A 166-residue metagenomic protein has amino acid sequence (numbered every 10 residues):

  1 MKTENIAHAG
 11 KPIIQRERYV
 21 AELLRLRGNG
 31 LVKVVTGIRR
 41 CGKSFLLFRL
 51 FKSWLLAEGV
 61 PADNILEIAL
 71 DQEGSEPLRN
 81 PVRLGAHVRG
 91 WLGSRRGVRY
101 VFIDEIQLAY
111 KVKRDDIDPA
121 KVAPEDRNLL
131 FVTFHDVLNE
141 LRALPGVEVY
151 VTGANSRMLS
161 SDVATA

Functional and structural regions predicted by a protein language model:
M1-A166: Phosphate-binding site recognition
